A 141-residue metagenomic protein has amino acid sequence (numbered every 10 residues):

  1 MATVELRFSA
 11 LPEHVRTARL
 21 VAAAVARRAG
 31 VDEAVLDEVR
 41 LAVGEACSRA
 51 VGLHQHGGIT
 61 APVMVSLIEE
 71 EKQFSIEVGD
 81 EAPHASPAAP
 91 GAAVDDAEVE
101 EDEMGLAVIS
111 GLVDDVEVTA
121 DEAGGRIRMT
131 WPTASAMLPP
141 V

Functional and structural regions predicted by a protein language model:
M1-E5, A50-V141: Conserved beta-strand-loop-beta-strand hairpin that lines the nucleotide-binding pocket of ATP/GTP-utilizing enzymes
M1-L41, V141: Bergerat-fold GHKL ATPase/HATPase_c domain
A26, G44-C47, A82: Residue-level detector of secondary-structure transition/capping positions
E33-G58: Conserved ATP-binding N-box helix of the HATPase_c
